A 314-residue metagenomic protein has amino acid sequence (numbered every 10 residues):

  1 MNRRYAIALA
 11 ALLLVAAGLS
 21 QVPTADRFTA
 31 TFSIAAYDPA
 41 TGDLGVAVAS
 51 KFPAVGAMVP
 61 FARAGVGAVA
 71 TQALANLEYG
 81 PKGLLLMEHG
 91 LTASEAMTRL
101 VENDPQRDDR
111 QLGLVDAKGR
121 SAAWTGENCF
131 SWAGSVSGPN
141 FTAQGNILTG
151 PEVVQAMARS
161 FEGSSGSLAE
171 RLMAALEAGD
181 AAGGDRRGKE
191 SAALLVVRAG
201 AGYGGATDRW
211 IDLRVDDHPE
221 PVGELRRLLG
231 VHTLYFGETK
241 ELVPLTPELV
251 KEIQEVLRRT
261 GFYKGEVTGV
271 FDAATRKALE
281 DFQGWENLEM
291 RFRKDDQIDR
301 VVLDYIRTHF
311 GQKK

Functional and structural regions predicted by a protein language model:
M1-R4: Positively charged n-region of N-terminal signal peptides that target proteins for export
A6-G18: Bacterial N-terminal signal peptides
S20-R186, D217, V222-R226, L234-E241 (+1 more regions): Alpha/propeptide regions of enzymes that mature by internal proteolysis
L176, D180, R198, G261 (+1 more regions): Short leucine-rich amphipathic alpha-helical surface patches
A193-T233: ATP/nucleoside-binding phosphotransfer catalytic cores, i.e., glycine-rich phosphate-binding loops
E241-R307, K314: Short acidic, glycine/serine/threonine-rich helix-capping segments at coil-helix boundaries
